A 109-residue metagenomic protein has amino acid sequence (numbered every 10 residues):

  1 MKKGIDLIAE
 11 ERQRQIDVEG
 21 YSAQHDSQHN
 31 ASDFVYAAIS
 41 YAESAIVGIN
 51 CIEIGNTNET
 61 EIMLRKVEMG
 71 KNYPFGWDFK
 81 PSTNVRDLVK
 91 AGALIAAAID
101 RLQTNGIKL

Functional and structural regions predicted by a protein language model:
M1-L109: Intrinsically disordered, low-complexity regulatory regions that flank transcription factor DNA-binding cores
